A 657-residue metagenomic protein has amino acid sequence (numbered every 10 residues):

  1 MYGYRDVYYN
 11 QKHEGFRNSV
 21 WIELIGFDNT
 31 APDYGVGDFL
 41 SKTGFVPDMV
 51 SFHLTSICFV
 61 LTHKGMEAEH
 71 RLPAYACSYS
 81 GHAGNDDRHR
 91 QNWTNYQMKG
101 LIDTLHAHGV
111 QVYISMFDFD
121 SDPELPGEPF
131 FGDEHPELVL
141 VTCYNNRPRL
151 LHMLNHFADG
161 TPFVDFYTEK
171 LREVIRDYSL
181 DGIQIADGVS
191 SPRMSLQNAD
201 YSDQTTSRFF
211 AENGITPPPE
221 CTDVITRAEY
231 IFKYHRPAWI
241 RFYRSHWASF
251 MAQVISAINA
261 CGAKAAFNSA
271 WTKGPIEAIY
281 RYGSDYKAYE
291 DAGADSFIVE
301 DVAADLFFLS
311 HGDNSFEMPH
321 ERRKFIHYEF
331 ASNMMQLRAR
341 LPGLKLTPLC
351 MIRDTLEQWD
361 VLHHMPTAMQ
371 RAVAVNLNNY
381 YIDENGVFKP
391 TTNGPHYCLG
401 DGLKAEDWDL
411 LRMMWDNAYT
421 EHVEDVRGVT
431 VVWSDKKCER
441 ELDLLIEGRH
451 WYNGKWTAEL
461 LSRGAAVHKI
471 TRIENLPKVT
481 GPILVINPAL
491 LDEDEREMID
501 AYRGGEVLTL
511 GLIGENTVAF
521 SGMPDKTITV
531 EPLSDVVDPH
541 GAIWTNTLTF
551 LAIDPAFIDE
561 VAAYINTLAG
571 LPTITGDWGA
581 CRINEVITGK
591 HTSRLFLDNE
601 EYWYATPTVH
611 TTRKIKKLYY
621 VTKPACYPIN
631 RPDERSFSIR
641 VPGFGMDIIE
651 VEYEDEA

Functional and structural regions predicted by a protein language model:
Y8-N10, L125, A186, P192-R193 (+3 more regions): Hydrophobic targeting/anchoring helices
Y9-V20, G26, Q91-D103, Q111-Y178 (+3 more regions): Active-site-adjacent "subsite" loops/lids of carbohydrate-active enzymes
F16-G26, Q111-S121, Q184-G188, Y234-R281 (+1 more regions): Aromatic-lined carbohydrate-recognition surfaces of secreted/lumenal glycan-active proteins
N18-A31, P73-N95, R147-D165, I231-A248 (+7 more regions): The substrate-binding groove and active-site-proximal loops of carbohydrate-active enzymes, especially glycoside
T30-F39, G454-V479, N487-L491: A short, well-structured beta->alpha microelement
Y34-A76, E173-G182, A292-F297, N376-V387 (+1 more regions): Catalytic domains of carbohydrate-active enzymes, especially glycoside hydrolases
G44-W93, S121-E128, P192-G214, V224-P237 (+2 more regions): Aromatic-lined carbohydrate-binding/catalytic grooves of carbohydrate-active enzymes
L491-A657: A conserved amphipathic helix/loop scaffold that creates a polar/acidic microenvironment used either to coordinate
